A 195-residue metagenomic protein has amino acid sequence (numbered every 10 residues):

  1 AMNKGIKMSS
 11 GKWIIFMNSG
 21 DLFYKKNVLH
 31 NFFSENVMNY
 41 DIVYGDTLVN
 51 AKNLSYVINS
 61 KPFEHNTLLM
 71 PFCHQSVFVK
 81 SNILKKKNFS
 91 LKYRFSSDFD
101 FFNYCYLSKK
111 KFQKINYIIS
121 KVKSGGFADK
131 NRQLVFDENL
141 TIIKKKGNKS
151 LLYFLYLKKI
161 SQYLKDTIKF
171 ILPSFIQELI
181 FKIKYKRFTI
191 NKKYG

Functional and structural regions predicted by a protein language model:
A1-S9: Glycine-rich, basic loop-to-helix element that forms the pyrophosphate-binding segment of sugar-nucleotide handling
M2, K25-N31, F101, C105: Acidic donor-diphosphate engagement hotspot in glycosyltransferases and nucleotidyltransferases that stabilizes
K7, Y24, H30, N50 (+3 more regions): Nucleotide phosphate-binding site architecture
I14: Short aromatic/hydrophobic "clamp" motif used to bind/position activated sugar donors
M17-S19, S96: Active-site acidic Asp-centered loop
L22, K26-Y56: Conserved donor NDP-sugar-binding/catalytic core segment of glycosyltransferases
Y56-E138, I142: Conserved nucleotide-sugar donor-binding catalytic segment
K145-G195: Membrane-proximal basic amphipathic "stem/tether" segments
